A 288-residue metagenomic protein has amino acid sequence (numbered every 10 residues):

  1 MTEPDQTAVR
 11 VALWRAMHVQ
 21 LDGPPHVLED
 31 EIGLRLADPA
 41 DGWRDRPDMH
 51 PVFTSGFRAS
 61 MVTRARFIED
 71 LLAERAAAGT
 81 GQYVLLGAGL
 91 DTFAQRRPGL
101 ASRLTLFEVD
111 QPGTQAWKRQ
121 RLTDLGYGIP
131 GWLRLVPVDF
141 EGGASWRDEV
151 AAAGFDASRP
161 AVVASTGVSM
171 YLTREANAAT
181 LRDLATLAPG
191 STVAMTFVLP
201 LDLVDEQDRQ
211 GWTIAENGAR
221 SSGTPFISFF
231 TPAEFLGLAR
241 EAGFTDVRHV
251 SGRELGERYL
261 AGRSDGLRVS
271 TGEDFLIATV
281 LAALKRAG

Functional and structural regions predicted by a protein language model:
M1-V84, A88-V138, G143-A144, A157: Rossmann-like AdoMet
A94-R96, R174-E175, D205: Short glycine-/acidic-enriched loop or helix-start segments at secondary-structure transitions that form or flank
L135, S145-R147, Y171-L184: A short, conserved alpha-helix within the catalytic core of class I
E141-G142, S169-Y171, L199-L203: Short, catalytically relevant binding-site loops at active-site mouths
V150, F155-A176: A short SAM/SAH-binding and catalytic strip from SAM-dependent methyltransferases
V162-A164, L181-D202: Conserved beta-strand signature within the Rossmann-like core of class I S-adenosyl-L-methionine
E206-G288: Rossmann-like AdoMet/SAM-dependent catalytic core
